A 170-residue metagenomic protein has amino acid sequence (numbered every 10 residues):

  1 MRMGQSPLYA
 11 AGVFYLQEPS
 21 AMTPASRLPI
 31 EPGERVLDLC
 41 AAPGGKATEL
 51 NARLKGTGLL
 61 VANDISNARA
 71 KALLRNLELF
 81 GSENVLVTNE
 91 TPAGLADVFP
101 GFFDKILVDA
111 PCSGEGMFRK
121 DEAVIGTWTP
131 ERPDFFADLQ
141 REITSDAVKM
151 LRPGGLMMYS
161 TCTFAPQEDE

Functional and structural regions predicted by a protein language model:
M1-E170: S-adenosylmethionine
